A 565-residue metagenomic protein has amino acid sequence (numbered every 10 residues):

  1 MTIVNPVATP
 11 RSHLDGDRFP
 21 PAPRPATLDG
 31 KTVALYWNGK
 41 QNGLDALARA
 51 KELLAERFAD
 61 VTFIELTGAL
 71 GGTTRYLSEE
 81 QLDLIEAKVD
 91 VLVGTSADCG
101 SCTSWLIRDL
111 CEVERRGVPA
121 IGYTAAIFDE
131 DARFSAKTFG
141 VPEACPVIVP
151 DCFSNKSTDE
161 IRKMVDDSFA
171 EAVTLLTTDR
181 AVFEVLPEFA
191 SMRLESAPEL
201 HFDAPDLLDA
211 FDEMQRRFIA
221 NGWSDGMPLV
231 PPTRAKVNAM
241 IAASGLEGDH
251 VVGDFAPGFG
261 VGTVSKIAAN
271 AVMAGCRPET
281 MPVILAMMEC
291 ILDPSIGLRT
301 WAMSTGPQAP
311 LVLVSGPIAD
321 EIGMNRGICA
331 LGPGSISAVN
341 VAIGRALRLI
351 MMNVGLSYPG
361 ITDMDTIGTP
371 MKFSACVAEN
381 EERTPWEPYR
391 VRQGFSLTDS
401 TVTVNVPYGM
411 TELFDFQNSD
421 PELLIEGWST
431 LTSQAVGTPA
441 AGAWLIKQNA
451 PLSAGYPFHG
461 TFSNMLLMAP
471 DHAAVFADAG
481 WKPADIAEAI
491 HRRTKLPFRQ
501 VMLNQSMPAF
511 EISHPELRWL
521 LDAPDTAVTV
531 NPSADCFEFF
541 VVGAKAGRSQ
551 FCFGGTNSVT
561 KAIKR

Functional and structural regions predicted by a protein language model:
M1-L28: Short N-terminal or domain-adjacent regulatory/targeting segments
K31, L35-V61: Glycine-rich phosphate/diphosphate-binding loop of Rossmann-like nucleotide-binding domains
A55-G72, E143-P150: Short beta-strand elements in bilobed, periplasmic/extracellular small-molecule ligand-binding domains
L70-L82: Structural motif
T74, F128-V141: Glycine-rich, charge-decorated loop segments at or immediately adjacent to ligand/cofactor-binding or catalytic sites
C102-E114: Short Gly/Thr/Asp-enriched flexible loops that form oxyanion-binding sites at enzyme active sites
P150-V185: A charged, well-structured terminal subsegment
S196-R565: Non-transmembrane, aqueous-exposed alpha-helical and coiled segments at domain scale
